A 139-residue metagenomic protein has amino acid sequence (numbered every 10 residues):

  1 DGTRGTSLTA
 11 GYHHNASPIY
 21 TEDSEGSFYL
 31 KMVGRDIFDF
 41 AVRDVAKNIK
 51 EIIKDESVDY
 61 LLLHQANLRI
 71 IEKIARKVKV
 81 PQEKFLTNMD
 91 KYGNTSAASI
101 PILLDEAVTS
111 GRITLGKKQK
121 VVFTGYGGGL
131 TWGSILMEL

Functional and structural regions predicted by a protein language model:
D1-R43, K47, Y126, L139: Condensing-enzyme catalytic core mediating Claisen C-C bond formation in acyl metabolism
V42, A46, D59-L139: Claisen-condensing/thiolase-fold acyl-transfer catalytic domains that form or cleave C-C bonds in fatty acid
I53-V58: Short, surface-exposed connector motifs at secondary-structure boundaries
